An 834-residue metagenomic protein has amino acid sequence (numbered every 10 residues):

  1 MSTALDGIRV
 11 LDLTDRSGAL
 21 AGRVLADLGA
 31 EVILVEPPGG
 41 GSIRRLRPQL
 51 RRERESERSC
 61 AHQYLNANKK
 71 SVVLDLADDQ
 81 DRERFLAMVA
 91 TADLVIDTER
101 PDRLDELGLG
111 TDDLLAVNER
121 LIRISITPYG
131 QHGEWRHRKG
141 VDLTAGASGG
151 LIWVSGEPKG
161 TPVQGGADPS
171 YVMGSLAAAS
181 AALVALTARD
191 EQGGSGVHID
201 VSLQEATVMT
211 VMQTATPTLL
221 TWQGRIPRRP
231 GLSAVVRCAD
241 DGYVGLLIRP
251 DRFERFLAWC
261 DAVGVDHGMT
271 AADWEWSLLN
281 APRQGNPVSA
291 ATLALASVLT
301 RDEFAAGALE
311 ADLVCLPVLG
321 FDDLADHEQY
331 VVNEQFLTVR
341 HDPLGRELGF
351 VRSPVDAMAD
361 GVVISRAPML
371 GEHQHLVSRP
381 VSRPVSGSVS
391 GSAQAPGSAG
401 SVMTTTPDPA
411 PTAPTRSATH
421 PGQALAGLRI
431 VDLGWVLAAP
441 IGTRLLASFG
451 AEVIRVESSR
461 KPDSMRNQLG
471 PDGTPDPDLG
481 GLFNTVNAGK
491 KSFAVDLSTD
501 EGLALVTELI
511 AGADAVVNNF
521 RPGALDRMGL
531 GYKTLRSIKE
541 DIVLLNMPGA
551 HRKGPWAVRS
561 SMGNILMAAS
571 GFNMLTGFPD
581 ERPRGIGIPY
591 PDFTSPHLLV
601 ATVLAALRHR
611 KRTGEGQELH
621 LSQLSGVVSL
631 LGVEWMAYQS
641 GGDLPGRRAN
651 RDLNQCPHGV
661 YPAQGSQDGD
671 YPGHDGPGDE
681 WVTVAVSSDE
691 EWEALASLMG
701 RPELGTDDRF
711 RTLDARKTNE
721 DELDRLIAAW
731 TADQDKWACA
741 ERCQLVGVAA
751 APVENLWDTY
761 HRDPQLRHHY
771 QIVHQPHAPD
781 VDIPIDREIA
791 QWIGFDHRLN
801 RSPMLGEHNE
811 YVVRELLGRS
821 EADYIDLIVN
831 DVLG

Functional and structural regions predicted by a protein language model:
M1-Q192, T218-W222, A291, D302 (+3 more regions): N-terminal helix-loop segment corresponding to the beta1-alpha1 unit of nucleotide/adenylate-binding folds
M1-R9, V235-R237, F321-R429, R651-C656 (+2 more regions): Terminal low-complexity tails and localization/encapsulation signals of metabolic enzymes
G39, P128-G130, L203-V208, D240-G242 (+8 more regions): Glycine-rich beta-alpha junction loops
T144, G166-L183, L203-V211, G231 (+5 more regions): Mid-domain beta-loop-alpha active-site segment that forms a flexible, acidic cofactor/metal-binding surface
P162-M173, G196, P227-S233, Y243-G245 (+9 more regions): A short glycine-threonine-serine/GTX helix/turn-capping micro-motif
A185-R225, S233, F304, P317 (+4 more regions): Substrate-binding/catalytic subdomain of NAD(P)-dependent oxidoreductase enzymes
L232-A311, C315, A399, P657-V746 (+1 more regions): Aromatic-enriched alpha-helical interface/lid elements that frame and gate functional surfaces
G307-Y330, Q744-L766: Conserved PLP cofactor-binding pocket of PLP-dependent enzymes
